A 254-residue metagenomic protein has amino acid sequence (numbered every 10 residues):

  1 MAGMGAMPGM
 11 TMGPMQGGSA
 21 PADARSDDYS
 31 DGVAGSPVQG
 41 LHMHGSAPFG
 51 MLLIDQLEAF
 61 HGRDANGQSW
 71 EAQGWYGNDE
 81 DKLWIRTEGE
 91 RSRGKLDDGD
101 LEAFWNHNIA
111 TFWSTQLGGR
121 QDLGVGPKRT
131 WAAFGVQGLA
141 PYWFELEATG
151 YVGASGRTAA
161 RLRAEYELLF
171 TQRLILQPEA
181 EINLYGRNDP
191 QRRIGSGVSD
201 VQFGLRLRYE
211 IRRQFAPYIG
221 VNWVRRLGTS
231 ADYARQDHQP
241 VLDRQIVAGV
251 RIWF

Functional and structural regions predicted by a protein language model:
A2-K95, G99, A103-H107: Outer-membrane beta-barrel initiation region
G50-L52, Q68-A72, G99-A103, T130-F134 (+3 more regions): Hydrophobic, lipid-facing positions within transmembrane beta-strands of outer-membrane proteins
Q56, I85-G89, L117-Q121, A148-V152 (+2 more regions): Transmembrane beta-barrel strands of outer-membrane/channel proteins
F60-Q68, E90-G99, Q121-W131, Y151-A160 (+3 more regions): Solvent-exposed loop/turn segments connecting transmembrane beta-strands in outer-membrane beta-barrel proteins
Y76-N78, H107, G138, V152 (+4 more regions): Residue-level signature of outer-membrane beta-barrel architecture
D79-I85, T111-T115, Y142-L146, T171-L176 (+1 more regions): Repeated loop/turn-to-beta-strand initiation elements of outer-membrane beta-barrel proteins
F144-P190: A contiguous pocket-lining binding segment that forms or flanks enzyme active sites
L205-E210, P240-F254: Outer-membrane beta-barrel "beta-signal"
